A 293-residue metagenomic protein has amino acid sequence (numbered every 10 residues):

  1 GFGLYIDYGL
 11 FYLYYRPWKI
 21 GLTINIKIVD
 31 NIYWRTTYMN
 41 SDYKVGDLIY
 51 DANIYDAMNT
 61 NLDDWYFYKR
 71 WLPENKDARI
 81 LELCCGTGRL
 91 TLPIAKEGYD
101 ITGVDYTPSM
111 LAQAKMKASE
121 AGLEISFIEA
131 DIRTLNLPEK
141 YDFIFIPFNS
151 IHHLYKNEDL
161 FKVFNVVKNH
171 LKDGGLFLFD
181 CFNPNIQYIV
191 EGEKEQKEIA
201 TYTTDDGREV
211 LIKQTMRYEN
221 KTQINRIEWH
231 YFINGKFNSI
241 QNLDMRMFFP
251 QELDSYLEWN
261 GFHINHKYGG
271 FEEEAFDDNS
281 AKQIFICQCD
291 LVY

Functional and structural regions predicted by a protein language model:
D30-A78: Conserved class I S-adenosyl-L-methionine
D77-G86: Conserved class I S-adenosyl-L-methionine
R89-T134: Class I SAM-dependent methyltransferase SAM/SAH-binding core
N136-F143: A short acidic, Gly/Pro-enriched loop at the edge of an enzyme's catalytic core that lines a small-molecule cofactor
F145-P147: A conserved beta-strand element that flanks and buttresses the S-adenosyl-L-methionine
F161-D173: A short glycine-rich, Lys/Arg-flanked "PGG" loop and its adjoining helix->strand segment in the class I
L178-Q251: SAM-dependent methyltransferase
D244-Y293: C-terminal lobe and adjacent flexible extensions of AdoMet/dcAdoMet transferase-like proteins
